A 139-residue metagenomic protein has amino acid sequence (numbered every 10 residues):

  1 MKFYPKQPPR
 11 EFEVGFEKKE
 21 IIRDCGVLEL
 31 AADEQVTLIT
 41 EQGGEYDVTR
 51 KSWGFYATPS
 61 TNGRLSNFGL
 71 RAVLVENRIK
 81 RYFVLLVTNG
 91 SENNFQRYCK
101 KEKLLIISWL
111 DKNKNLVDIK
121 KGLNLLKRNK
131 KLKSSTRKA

Functional and structural regions predicted by a protein language model:
K2-L65: N-terminal accessory interaction module
F3-Q7, R71-R78: A short beta-strand micro-motif
V48, V73-V75, I106: Hydrophobic beta-strand residues in large extracellular and virion-surface proteins
S52, K101-A139: Short, mixed-charge low-complexity intrinsically disordered segments
F68-L70, G90: Catalytic phosphate/metal-binding cores of nucleic-acid and nucleotide-processing enzymes, i.e., regions that mediate
R81-N89: A short, exposed loop/beta-hairpin motif centered on an aromatic-Gly-Thr core
N89-K103: A short, charged, amphipathic alpha-helix used as a generic interaction element across diverse proteins
